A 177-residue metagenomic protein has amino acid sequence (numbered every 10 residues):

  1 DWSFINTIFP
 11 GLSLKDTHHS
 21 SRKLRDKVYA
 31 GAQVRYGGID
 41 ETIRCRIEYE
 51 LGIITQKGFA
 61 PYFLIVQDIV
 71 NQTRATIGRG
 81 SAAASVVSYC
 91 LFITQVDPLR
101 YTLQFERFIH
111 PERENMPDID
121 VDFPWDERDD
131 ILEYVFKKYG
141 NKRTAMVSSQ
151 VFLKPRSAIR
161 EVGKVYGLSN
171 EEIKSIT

Functional and structural regions predicted by a protein language model:
D1-T177: Alpha-helical scaffold/interaction cores of sigma-54-like transcription cofactors and many family A DNA polymerases
